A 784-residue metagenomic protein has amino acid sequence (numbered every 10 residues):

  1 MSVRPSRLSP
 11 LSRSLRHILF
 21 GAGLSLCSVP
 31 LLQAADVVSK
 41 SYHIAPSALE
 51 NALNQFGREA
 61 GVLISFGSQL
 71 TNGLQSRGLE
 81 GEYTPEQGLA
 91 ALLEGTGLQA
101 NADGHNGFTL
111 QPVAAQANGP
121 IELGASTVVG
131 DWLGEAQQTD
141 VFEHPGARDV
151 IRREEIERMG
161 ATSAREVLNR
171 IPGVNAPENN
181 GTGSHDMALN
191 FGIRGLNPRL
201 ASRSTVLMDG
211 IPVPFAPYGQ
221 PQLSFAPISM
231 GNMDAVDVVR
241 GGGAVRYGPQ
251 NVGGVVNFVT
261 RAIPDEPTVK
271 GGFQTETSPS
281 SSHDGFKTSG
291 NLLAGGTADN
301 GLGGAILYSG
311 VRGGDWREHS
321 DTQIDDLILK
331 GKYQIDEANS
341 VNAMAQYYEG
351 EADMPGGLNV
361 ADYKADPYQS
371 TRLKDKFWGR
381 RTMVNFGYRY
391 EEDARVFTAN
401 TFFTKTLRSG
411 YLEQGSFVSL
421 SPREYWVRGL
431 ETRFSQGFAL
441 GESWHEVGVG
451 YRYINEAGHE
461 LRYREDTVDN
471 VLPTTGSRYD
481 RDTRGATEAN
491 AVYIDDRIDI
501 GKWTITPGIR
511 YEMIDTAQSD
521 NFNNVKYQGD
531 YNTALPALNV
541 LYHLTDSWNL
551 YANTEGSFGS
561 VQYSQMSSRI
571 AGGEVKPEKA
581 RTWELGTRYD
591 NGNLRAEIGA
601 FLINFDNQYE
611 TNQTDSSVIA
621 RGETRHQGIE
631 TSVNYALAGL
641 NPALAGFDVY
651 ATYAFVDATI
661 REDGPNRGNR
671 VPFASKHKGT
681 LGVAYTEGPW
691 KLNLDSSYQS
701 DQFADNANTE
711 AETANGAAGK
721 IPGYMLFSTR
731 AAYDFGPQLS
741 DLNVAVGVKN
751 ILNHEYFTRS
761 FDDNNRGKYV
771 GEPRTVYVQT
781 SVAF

Functional and structural regions predicted by a protein language model:
L53-Q55, P112-E157, R165, E391: Short, acidic, small-residue-rich periplasmic hinge/interaction motif at the N-terminus of Gram-negative outer-membrane
F108-V113, A164-V167, L189-G195, S204-D209 (+4 more regions): N-terminal periplasmic accessory domains that precede and gate Gram-negative outer-membrane beta-barrel machines
Q111, D140, P145, R165 (+1 more regions): Extracytoplasmic beta-strand/coil segments of soluble accessory domains associated with Gram-negative outer-membrane
I211-R240, L329: Short acidic/polar hinge/loop motifs at secondary-structure boundaries that mediate gating or recognition
S282-R312, W316-M354, K376-G387, Q436 (+2 more regions): Transmembrane beta-barrel wall of Gram-negative outer-membrane proteins
G295-T297, A552, Y635-A638, A645-V649 (+1 more regions): Conserved C-terminal beta-signal and adjacent last beta-strands/turns of outer-membrane beta-barrel proteins
G387-L412, H543, N549-N553, K576-A636 (+3 more regions): Membrane-embedded beta-barrel scaffold of Gram-negative outer-membrane proteins
F434-G441, V447, D499, I505 (+6 more regions): Gram-negative outer-membrane beta-barrel transporters
